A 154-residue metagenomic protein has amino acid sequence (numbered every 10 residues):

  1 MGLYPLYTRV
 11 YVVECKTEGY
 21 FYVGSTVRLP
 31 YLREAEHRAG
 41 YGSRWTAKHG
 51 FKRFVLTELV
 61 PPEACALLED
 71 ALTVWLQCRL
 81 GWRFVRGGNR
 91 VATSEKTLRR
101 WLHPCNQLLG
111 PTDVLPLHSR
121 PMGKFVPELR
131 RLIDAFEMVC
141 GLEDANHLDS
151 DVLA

Functional and structural regions predicted by a protein language model:
G2-V23, V27-R130: Structure-specific nucleic-acid interaction/processing domains
V126, R130-I133, E137-C140: Residue-level detector of alpha-helical secondary structure
L142-V152: Acidic, Ser/Thr-interspersed intrinsically disordered low-complexity regions
